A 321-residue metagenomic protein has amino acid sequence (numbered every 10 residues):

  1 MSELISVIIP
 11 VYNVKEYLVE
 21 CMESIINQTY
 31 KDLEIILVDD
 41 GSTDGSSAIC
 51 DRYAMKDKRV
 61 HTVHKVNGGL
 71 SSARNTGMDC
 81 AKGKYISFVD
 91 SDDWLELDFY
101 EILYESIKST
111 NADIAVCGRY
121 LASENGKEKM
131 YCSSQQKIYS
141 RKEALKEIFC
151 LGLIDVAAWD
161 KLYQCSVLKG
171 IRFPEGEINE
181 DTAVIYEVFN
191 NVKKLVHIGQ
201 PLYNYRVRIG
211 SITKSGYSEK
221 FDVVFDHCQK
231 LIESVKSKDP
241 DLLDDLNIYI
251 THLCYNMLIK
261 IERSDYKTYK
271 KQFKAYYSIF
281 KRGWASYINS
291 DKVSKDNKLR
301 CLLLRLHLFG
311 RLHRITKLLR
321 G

Functional and structural regions predicted by a protein language model:
M1-H227: Nucleotide-sugar donor-binding/catalytic module of glycosyltransferases that assemble extracellular/cell-envelope
V11, E177, D239, E262-D265: Flexible interhelical turns and helix-capping residues at alpha-helix boundaries within structured domains
L70, E175, V235-L243: Short helix-to-loop capping/linker segments positioned immediately adjacent to catalytic or ligand/cofactor-binding
V192, V235, M257-S264, L319: Generic structural signal for hydrophobic core residues of well-folded globular domains
L202-R208, S215-D241, N256, D265-W284: Catalytic core of nucleotide-sugar-dependent glycosyltransferases
K238-Y249, K292-L299: Structural motif
N247-K260: Amphipathic alpha-helical repeat scaffolds of TPR domains
R263-G321: Membrane-interface aromatic/basic loop that binds lipid-linked glycans or pyrophosphate carriers, typified by
